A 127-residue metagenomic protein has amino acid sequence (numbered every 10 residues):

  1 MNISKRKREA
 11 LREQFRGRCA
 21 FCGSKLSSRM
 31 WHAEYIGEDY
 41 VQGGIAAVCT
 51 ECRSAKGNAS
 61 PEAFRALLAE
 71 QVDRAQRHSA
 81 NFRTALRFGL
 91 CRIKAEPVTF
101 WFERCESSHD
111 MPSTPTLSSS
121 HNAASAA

Functional and structural regions predicted by a protein language model:
M1-K5, A10, S24-L26, G44 (+1 more regions): Extended charged
E13-R16, G43-A46: Processing junctions and N-termini across compartments
G17-R18, R74: A general structural signal for well-ordered secondary-structure junctions
R18, H32, V48: The −1 position to Zn-ligating cysteines in a subset of zinc-ribbon hairpins
G23, G37, T50-R53: Cys/His-coordinated zinc-binding microdomains
S28-Y35: Canonical RING-type zinc finger of E3 ubiquitin-protein ligases
Y35-I45: Short linker/helix segments within small regulatory modules
